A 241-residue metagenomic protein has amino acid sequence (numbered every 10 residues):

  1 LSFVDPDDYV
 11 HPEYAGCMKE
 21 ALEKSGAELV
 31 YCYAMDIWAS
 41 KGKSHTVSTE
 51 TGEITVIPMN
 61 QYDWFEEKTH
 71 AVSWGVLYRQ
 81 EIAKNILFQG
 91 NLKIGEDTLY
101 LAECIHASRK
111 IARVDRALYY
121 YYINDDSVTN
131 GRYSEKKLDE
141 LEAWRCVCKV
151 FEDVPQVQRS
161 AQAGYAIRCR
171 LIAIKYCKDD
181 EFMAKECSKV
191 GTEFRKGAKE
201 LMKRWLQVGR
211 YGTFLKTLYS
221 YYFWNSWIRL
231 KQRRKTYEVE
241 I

Functional and structural regions predicted by a protein language model:
P6-A112, Y119-K136: Donor-binding/catalytic cores of nucleotide-activated saccharide and glycerol-phosphate transferases/polymerases
A27, K178-I241: Membrane-interface aromatic/basic loop that binds lipid-linked glycans or pyrophosphate carriers, typified by
L101, E140, W144, Q162-A166: Short runs of predominantly hydrophobic/aromatic residues within well-ordered alpha helices that form helix-helix
A117-N124, G131-Q158, I172-A198: Catalytic core of nucleotide-sugar-dependent glycosyltransferases
D153-G164, L206-T213: Structural motif
A163-K175: Amphipathic alpha-helical repeat scaffolds of TPR domains
